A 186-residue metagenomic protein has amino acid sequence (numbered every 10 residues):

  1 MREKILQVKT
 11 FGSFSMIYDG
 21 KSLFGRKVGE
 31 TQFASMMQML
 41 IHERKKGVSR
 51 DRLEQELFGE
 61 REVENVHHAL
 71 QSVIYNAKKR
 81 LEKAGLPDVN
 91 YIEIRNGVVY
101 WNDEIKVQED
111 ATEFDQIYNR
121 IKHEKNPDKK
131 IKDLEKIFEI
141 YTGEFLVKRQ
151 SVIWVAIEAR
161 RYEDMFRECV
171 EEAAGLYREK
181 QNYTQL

Functional and structural regions predicted by a protein language model:
M1-A34, N90-V98: Short boundary/linker motifs that mark transitions into or out of structured domains
Q7, E82-Y91, F138-Q150: Proline-centered turn/helix-capping motifs that create local helix->coil transitions or kinks
T10, G47, Q108: Short aromatic/basic micro-patch
S13, G29-Q38, V63-A84: DNA-recognition element of transcription regulators
G25-L57, A77: Short amphipathic alpha-helical recognition elements used for nucleic-acid or partner binding across transcription
F58, K78-E82, N119: A general structural signal for alpha-helical elements within enzymatic catalytic domains
E62-V63, V98-L186: Intrinsically disordered, charged and Pro/Gly-enriched terminal/linker segments that flank large helical-solenoid
